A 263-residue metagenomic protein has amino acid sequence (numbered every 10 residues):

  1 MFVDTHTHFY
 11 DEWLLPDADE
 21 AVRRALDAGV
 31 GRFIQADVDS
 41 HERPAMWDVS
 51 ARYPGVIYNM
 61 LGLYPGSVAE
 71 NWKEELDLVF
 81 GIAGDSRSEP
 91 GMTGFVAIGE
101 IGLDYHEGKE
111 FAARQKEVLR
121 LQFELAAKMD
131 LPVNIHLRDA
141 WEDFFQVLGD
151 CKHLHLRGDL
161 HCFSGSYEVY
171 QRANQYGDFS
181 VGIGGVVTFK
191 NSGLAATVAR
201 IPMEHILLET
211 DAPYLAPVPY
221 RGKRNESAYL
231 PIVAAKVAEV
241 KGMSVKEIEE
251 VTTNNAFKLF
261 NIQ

Functional and structural regions predicted by a protein language model:
M1-Q263: Mid-domain alpha/beta scaffold segments of enzyme catalytic cores
